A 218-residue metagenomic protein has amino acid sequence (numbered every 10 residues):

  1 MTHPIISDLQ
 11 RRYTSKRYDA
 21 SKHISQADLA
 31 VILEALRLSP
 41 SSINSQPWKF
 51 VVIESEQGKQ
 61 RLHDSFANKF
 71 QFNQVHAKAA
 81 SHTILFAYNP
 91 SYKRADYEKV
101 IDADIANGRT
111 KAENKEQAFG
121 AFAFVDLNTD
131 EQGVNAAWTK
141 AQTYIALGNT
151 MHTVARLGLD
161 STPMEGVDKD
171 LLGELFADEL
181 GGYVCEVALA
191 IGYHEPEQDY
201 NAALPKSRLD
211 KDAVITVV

Functional and structural regions predicted by a protein language model:
M1-V218: Acidic, surface-exposed loops and disordered segments
